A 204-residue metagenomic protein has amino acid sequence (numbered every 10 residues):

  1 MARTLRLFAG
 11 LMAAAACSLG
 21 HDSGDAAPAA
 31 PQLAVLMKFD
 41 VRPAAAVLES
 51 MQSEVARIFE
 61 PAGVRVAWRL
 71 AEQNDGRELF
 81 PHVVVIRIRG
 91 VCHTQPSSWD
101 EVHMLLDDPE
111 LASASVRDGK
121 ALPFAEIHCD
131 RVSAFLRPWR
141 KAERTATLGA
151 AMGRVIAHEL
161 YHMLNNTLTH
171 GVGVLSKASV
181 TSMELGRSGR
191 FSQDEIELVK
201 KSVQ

Functional and structural regions predicted by a protein language model:
M1-T4: N-terminal secretory signal peptides that target proteins for export/translocation
R6-S18: Bacterial N-terminal signal peptides
A13-A16, A71, L168: Alpha-helical transmembrane segments and their juxtamembrane interfaces
H21, D25-A27, L36-M37, V41-Q52 (+3 more regions): Metalloprotease/metallohydrolase-associated module, dominated by Zn2+-dependent proteases
A29-L33, H82: Residues at beta-strand starts and edge strands
Q32-A34, G63-A67, L175: Residues at or immediately flanking beta-strands
A45-I156, L160: Metzincin-family zinc-dependent endopeptidase catalytic domain
